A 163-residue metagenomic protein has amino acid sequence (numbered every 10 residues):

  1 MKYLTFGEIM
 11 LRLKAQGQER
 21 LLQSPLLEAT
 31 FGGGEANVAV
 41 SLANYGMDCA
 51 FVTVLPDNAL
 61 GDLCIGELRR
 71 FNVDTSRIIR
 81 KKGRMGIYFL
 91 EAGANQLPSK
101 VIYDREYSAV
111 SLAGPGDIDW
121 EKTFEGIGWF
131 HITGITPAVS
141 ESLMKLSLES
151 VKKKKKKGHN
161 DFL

Functional and structural regions predicted by a protein language model:
M1-L4, R69, T75, A94-L163: Ribokinase/PfkB-type carbohydrate-kinase core domain
M1-V73, A113-P115: Glycine-rich phosphate/adenosyl-contacting loop at the front of the ribokinase-like
E35, R84-Y88, S111-A113: Short phosphate-binding loop-to-helix
S41-N44, I79, A92, F162: Short secondary-structure boundary/capping segments within folded domains
D48-C49, R84-I87, K100: A common structural microfeature
V54-L60, G83, G93, Y107: Acidic, glycine-rich active-site loops and adjacent beta-strand->loop/helix elements that engage anionic groups
I65-M85, E91-A94: A glycine-rich helix N-cap at a beta->alpha junction
